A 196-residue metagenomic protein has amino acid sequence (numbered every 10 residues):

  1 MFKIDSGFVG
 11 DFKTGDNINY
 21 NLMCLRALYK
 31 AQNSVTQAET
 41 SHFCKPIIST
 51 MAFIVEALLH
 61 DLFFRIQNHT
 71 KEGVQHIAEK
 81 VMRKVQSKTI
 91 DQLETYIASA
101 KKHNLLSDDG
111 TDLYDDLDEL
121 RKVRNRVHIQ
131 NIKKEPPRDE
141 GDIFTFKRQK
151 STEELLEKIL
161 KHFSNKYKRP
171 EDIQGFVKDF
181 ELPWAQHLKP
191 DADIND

Functional and structural regions predicted by a protein language model:
M1-K13, Q67-H69, Q75-K84, K88-L105 (+2 more regions): Terminal, compositionally biased low-complexity regions
M1-K45, E181-W184: Charged alpha-helical initiation segments
G10-K13, E39-I47, D108-D112, E140-R148: Non-transmembrane, amphipathic alpha-helical segments
N19-L22, R26, I48, A52 (+3 more regions): Generic structural concept
N33-Q37, F63, Q67, I132-P137: Short, flexible helix-adjacent loops and helix caps
S41-I66: Short, hydrophobic, well-ordered secondary-structure elements
I66-Q130, K134, L156, L160-F163 (+1 more regions): Flexible secondary-structure boundary motifs
D118-R126, E135-D196: Amphipathic, Lys/Arg-enriched alpha-helical patches that create a basic surface for binding polyanionic ligands
